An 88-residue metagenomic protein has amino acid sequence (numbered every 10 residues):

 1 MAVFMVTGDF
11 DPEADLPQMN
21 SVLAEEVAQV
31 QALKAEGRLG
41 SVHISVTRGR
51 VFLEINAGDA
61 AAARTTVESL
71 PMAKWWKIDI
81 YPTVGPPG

Functional and structural regions predicted by a protein language model:
M1-G88: Conserved, structured core segments of small domains
